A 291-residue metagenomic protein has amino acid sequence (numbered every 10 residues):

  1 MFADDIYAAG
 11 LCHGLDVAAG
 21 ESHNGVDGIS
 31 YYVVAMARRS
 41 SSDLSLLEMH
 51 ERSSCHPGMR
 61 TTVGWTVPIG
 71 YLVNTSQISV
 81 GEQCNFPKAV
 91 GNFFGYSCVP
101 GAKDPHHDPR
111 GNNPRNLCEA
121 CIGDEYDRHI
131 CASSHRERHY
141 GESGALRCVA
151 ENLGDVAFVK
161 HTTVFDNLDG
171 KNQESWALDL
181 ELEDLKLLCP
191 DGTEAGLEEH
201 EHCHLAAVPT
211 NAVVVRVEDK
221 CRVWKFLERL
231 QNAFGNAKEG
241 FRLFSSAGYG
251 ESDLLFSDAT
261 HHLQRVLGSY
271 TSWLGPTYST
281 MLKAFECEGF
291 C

Functional and structural regions predicted by a protein language model:
M1-A3, L153-H161: Paired acidic/hydrophobic, glycine-rich loop segments that form the ligand-binding mouth/hinge of periplasmic-binding
M1-V17, V164-K171: Pocket-flanking alpha-helical
A3-D4, I29-S30, L47, C98 (+5 more regions): N-terminal hydrophobic or amphipathic helices and topogenic motifs
D5-A8, S40-D43, M59-V63, T162-D166 (+1 more regions): Solvent-exposed loop/turn segments at secondary-structure junctions within structured extracellular/periplasmic domains
G10-C12, V26-S30, L47-M49, A150-E151 (+1 more regions): Extracellular/periplasmic catalytic domains that process cell-envelope and extracellular macromolecules
D16-A35, E82-C131, G170-E228: Periplasmic-binding protein-like
E21-Y96: A conserved helix-loop-strand patch within extracytoplasmic ligand-binding domains of the periplasmic binding
A145-C148: Short, hydrophobic alpha-helical packing/hinge segments within bilobed ligand-binding/sensory domains
